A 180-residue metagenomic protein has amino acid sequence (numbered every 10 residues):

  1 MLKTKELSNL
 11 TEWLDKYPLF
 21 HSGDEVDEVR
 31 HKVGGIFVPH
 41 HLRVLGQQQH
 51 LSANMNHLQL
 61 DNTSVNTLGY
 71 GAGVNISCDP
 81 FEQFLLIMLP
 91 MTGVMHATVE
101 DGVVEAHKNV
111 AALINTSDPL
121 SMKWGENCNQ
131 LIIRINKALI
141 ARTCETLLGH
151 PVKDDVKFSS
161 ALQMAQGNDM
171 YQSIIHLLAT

Functional and structural regions predicted by a protein language model:
L2-G23, H31-V44, Q48-H50, H96-T180: Alpha-helical bundle regulatory/interaction domains
D27: Catalytic grooves of carbohydrate-active enzymes
H31-V33, H50-A72: A short glycine-rich, His/Asp/Glu-containing loop-to-beta-strand
M55-N56, N75-C78, G102, S121-M122: Short, flexible, glycine/charge-rich loop motifs used to bind or transfer phosphoryl groups or to couple energy/partner
H57, V65-T67, L86-I87, A111-L113 (+1 more regions): Conserved hydrophobic/aromatic beta-strand scaffold that supports enzyme active sites
D61-T63, Y70-N75, P80-E100, K137: Glycine- and acidic-residue-biased ligand/ion/polar-headgroup-sensing regions
T63, L68, G73-I76, M122 (+2 more regions): Residues in flexible loops and secondary-structure boundaries
